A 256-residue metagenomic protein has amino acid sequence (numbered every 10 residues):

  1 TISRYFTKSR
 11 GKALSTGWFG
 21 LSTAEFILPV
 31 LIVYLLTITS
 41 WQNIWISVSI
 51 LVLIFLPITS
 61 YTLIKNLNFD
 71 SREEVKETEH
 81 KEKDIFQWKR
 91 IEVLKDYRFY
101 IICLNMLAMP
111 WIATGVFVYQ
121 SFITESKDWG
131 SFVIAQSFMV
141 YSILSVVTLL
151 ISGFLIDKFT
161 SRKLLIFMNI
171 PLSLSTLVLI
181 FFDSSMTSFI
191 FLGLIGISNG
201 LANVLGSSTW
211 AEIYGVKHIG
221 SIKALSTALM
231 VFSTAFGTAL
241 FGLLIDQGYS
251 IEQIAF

Functional and structural regions predicted by a protein language model:
T1-F19, G215: Cytoplasmic helix-loop-helix junction between adjacent transmembrane helices in 12-TM secondary transporters
L21-N68: Helix-loop-helix hairpin linking two adjacent transmembrane segments in secondary transporters
E25, V216-G248: A late C-terminal transmembrane helix in Major Facilitator Superfamily
I64-Q87: Flexible cytoplasmic inter-helical loops of multi-pass small-molecule transporters
I91-S152: Extracytoplasmic gate region of multi-pass secondary transporters
T148-T160, I245-D246: Helix-to-loop junctions at the C-terminal end of transmembrane segments in multipass secondary transporters
K163-V178: Structural signature of the two symmetry-related core transmembrane helices
M186-L194: Paired small-residue
